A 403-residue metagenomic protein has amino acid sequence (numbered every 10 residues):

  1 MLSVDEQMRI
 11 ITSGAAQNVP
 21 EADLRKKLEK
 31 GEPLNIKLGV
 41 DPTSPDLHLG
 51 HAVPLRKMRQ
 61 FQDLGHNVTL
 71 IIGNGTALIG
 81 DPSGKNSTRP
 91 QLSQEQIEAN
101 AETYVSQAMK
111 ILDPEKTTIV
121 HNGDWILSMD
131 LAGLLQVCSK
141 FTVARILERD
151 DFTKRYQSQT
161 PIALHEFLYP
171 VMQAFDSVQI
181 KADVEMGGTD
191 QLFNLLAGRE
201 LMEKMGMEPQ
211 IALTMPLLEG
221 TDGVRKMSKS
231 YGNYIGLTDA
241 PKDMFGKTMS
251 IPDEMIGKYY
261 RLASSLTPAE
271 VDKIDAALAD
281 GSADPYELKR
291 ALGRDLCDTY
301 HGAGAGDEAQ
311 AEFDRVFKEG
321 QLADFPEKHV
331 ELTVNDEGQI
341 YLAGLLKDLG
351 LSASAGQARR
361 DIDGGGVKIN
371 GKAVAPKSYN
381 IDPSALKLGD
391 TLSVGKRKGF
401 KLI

Functional and structural regions predicted by a protein language model:
M1-L28: Beta-lactamase-like hydrolase cores
A15, S93-Q94, E98-T214: Divalent-metal (Mg2+/Mn2+/Ca2+)-assisted nucleotide/phosphate chemistry catalytic cores
N18-P82, V184-L192, G198: N-terminal catalytic cores of NTP/NDP-binding nucleotidyl/phosphoryl-transfer enzymes
G31-G39, V68, Y169-Q179, A283-L288: Short, hydrophobic/aliphatic alpha-helical segments
G80-G84, M129-L135, G223-M227: Short acidic, glycine/serine/threonine-rich loops at helix termini
P82-E98: A charged helix-plus-loop insertion that forms the helical arch/lid used to bind and gate nucleic-acid substrates
K85-P90, Q136-S139, S230-Y231: Short, hinge-like loop/turn segments at secondary-structure boundaries
M202-I403: Conserved nucleotide- and phosphate/pyrophosphate-binding catalytic cores in adenylate/nucleotidyl-handling enzymes
